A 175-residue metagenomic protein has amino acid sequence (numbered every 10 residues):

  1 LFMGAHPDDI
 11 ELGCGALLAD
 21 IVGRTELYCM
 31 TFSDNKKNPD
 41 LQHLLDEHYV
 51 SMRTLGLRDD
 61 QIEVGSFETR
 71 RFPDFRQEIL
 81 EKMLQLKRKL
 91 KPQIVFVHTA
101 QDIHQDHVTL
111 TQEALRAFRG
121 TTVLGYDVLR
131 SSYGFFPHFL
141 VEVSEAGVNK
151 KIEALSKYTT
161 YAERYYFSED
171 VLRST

Functional and structural regions predicted by a protein language model:
L1-L124, R130, V171: Active-site beta-strand->loop->alpha-helix modules in alpha/beta enzyme cores, enriched in Gly/His/Asp(Glu)
L55, D59, K89, I94 (+2 more regions): The feature marks non-catalytic terminal segments
